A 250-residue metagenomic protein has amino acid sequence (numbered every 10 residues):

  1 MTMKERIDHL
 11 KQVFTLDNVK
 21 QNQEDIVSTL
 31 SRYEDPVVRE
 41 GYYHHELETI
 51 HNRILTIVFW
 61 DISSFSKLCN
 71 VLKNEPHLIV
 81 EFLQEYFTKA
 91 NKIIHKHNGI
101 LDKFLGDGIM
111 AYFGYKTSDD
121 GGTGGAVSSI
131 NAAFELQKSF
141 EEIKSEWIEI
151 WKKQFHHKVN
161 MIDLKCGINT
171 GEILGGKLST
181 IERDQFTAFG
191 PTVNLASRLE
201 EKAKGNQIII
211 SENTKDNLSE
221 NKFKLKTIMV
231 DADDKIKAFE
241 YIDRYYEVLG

Functional and structural regions predicted by a protein language model:
M1-V38, D163, E172-G175, D184-Q185 (+2 more regions): Intrinsically disordered, glycine/charged-rich C-terminal tails and inter-domain linkers that flank nucleotidyl cyclase
V37, Y43-S128: Catalytic NTP-binding/metal-coordinating core of nucleotidyl cyclase/transferase enzymes
C69, F113, K177, L218-S219: Activation segment
I93-S128, I143-F189: Catalytic core of nucleotidyl cyclases, primarily class III adenylyl/guanylyl cyclases
V127-K138: Amphipathic alpha-helical segments that line or abut small-molecule/effector binding pockets and mediate allosteric
S139, I143, I181, K202-N206: Conserved, well-folded catalytic cores of nucleic-acid-processing and energy-transducing macromolecular machines
